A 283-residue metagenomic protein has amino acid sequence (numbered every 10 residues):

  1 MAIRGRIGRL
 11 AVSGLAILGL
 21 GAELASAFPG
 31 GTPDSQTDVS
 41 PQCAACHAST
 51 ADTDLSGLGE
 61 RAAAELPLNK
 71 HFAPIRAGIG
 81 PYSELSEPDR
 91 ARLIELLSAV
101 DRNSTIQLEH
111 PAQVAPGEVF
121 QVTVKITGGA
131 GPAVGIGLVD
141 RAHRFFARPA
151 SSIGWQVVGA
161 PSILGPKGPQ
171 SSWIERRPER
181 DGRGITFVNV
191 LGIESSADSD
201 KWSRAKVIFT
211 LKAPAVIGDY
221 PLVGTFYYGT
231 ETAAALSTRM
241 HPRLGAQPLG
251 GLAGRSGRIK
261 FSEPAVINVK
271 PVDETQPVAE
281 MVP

Functional and structural regions predicted by a protein language model:
A2-G14: Bacterial N-terminal signal peptides that target proteins for export
A11-E23: Bacterial N-terminal signal peptides
E23-P283: Sequence context surrounding c-type heme c attachment/ligation sites in exported
